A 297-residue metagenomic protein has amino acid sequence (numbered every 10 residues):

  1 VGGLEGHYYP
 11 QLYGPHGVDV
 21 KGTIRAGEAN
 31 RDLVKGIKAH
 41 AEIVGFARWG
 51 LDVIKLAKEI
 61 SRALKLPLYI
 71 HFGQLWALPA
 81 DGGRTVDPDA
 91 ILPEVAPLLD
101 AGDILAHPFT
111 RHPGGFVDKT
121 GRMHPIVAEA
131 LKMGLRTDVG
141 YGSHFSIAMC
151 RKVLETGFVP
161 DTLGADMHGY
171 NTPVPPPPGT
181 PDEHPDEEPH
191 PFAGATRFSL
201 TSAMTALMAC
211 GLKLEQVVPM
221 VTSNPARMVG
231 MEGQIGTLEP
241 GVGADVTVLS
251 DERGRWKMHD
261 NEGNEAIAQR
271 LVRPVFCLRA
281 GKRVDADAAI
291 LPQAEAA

Functional and structural regions predicted by a protein language model:
V1, T110-R111, M167-Y170: Short, acidic/turn-prone active-site loops that include or flank metal/cofactor- and phosphate-binding residues
V1-P15, K38-G45: Metal-cofactor-binding active-site regions of metalloenzymes
E5-H7, G115-V117, N171-P176: Short, charged, surface-exposed secondary-structure boundary motifs
V18-T137, G142-L163: Histidine/acidic residue-rich metal-binding segments in metalloenzymes
A41, F109, M167, D251 (+1 more regions): Residues that line or immediately flank small-molecule/substrate-binding pockets and catalytic motifs
P97, V229, G236-E239, Q269 (+1 more regions): Residue "hotspots" at secondary-structure boundaries inside conserved domains
C150-D251: His/Asp/Glu-enriched, well-ordered alpha-helical/loop segment that forms or immediately abuts the divalent-metal
G243-E295: C-terminal cap of metal-dependent C-N hydrolases
